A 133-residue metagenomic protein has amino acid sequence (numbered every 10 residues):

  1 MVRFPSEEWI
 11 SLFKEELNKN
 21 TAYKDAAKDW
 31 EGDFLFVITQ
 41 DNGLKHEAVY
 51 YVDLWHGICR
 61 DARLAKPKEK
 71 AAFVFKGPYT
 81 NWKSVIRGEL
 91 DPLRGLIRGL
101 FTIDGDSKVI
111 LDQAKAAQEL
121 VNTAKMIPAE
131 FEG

Functional and structural regions predicted by a protein language model:
M1-G133: Feature captures hydrophobic
